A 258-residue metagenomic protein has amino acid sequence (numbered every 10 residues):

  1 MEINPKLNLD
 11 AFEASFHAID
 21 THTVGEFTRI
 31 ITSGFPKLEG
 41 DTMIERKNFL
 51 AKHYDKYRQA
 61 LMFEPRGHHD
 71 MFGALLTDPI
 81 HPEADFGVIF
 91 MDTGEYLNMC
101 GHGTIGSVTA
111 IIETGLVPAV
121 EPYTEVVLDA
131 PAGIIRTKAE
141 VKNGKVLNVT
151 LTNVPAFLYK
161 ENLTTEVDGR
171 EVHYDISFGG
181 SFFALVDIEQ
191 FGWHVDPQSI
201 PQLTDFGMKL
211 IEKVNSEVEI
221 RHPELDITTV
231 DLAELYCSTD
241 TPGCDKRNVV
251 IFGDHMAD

Functional and structural regions predicted by a protein language model:
M1-Y174, I188-D258: A glycine-rich beta-to-alpha transition motif near the start of alpha/beta enzyme domains, typified by
G180: Glycine-rich ThDP/TPP pyrophosphate-binding loop and its adjacent helix/strand module within ThDP-dependent enzymes
